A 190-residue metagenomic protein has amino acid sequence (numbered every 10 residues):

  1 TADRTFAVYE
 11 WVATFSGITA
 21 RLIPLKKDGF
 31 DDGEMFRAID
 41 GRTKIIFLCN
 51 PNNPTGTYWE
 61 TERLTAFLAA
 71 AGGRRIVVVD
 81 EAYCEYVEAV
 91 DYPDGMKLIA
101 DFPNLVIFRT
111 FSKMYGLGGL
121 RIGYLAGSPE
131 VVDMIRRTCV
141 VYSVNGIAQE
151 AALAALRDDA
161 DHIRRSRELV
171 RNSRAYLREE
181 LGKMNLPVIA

Functional and structural regions predicted by a protein language model:
T1, L22, V79, I107-R109 (+1 more regions): Hydrophobic residues in well-ordered beta-strands that form the structural core
T1-L48: PLP-dependent aminotransferase-like
D3, N50, E81, Y86 (+1 more regions): Glycine-rich, N-terminal phosphate-binding loop of Rossmann-like dinucleotide-binding domains
T14, D32-R42, P54-V77, E81-M114: Active-site pre-lysine segment of PLP-dependent enzymes
I18, R75, L186: Short glycine/serine/threonine/alanine-rich loop segments
R21-I23, I45-P51, V77-E81, I189-A190: Short beta-strands and strand-loop turn motifs
N104-G182, L186-I189: PLP-dependent aminotransferase class I/II
